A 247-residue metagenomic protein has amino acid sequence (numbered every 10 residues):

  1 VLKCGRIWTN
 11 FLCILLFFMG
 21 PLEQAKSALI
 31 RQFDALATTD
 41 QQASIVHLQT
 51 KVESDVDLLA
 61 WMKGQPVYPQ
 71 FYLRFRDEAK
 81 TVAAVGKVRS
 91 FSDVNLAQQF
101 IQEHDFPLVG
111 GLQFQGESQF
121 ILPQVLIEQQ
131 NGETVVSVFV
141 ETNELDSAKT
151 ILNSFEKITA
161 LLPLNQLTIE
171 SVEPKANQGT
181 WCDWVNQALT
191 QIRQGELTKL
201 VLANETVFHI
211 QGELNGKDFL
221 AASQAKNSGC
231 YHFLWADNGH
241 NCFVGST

Functional and structural regions predicted by a protein language model:
L12-T247: Signature of the chorismate-utilizing enzyme
